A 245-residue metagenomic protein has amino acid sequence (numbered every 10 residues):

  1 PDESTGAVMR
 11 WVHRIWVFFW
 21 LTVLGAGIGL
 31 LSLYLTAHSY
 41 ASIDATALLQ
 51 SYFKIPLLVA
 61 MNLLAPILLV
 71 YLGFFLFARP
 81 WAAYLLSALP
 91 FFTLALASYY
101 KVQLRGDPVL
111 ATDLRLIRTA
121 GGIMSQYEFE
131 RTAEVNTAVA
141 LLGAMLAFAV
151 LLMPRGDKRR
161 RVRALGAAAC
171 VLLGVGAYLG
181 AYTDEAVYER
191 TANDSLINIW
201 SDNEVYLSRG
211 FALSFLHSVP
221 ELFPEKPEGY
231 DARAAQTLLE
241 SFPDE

Functional and structural regions predicted by a protein language model:
D2-I199: Transmembrane and membrane-interface helices of multi-pass, inner-membrane envelope-modifying transferases
Y182-E245: Soluble catalytic regions of membrane-associated enzymes that act on cell-envelope and secretory-pathway components
